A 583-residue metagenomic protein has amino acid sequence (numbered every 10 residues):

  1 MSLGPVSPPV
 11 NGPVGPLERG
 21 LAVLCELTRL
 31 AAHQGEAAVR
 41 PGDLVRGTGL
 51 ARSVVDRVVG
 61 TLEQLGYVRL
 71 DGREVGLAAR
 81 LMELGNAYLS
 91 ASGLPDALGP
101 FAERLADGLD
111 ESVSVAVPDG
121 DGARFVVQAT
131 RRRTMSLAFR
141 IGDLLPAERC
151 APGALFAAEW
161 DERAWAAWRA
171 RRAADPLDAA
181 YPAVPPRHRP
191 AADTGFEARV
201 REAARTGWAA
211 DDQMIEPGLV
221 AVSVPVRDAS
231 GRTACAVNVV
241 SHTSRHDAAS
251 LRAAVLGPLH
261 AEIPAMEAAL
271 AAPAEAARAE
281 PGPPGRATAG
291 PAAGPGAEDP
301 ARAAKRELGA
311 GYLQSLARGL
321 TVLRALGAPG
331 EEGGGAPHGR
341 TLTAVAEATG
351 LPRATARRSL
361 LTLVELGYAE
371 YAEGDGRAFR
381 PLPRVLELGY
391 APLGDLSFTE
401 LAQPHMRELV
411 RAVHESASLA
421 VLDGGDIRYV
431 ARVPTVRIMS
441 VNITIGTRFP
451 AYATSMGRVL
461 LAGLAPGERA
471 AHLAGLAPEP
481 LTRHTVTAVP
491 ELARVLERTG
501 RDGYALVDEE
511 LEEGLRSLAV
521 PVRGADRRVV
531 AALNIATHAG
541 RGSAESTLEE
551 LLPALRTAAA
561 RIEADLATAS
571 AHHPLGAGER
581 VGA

Functional and structural regions predicted by a protein language model:
S2-N86, A268, A297-P392, A560 (+1 more regions): N-terminal helix-turn-helix
G4, L137-I215, I438-L511: Short, solvent-exposed recognition segments
P8, A31, R199-R201, T206 (+3 more regions): Juxtadomain coupling helices with adjacent low-complexity linkers
E26-R29, T61, A97-G108, E159 (+10 more regions): Amphipathic alpha-helical regulatory segments at dimerization interfaces that relay allosteric signals between sensory
N86-R171, L386, A391-G475: Amphipathic alpha-helical effector-binding/dimerization core of metabolite-sensing transcriptional regulators
R205-D211, S223, A229, C235: Extended serine/threonine-enriched, polar tracts that run as long, contiguous segments within proteins
P217-P225, E513-P521: A short beta-strand signature within small-molecule sensing/ligand-binding domains used in signal transduction
R227-T233, R523-V529: Flexible loop/coil segments at beta-strand boundaries within sensory signal-transduction domains
